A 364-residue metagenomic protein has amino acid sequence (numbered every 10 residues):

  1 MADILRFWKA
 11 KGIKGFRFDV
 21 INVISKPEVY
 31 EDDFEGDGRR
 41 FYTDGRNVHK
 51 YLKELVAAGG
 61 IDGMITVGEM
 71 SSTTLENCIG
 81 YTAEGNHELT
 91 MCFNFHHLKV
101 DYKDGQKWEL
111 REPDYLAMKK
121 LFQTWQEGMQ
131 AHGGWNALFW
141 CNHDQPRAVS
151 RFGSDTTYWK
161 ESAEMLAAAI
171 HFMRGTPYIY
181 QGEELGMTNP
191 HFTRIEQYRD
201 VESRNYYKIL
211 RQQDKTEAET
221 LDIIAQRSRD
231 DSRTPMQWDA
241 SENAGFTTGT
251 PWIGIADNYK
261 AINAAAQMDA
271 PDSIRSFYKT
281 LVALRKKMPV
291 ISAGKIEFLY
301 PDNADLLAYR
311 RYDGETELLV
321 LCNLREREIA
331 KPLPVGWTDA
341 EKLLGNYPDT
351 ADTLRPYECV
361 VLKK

Functional and structural regions predicted by a protein language model:
M1-G336, E341-K364: Active-site and adjacent substrate-binding regions of carbohydrate-active enzymes
